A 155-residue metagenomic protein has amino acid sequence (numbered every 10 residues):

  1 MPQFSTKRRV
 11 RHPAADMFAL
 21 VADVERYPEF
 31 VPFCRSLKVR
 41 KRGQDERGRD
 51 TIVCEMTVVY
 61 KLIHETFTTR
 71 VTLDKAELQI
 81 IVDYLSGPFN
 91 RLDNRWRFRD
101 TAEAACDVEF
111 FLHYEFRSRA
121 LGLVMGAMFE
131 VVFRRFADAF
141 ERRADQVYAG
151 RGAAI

Functional and structural regions predicted by a protein language model:
M1-R49, A153-I155: Hydrophobic ligand-binding cavity/cleft-lining segments
Q3-S5, H64-T68, R91-N94: Short, surface-exposed coil-to-beta transition loops
K7-R11, K38, T57, R70-T72 (+2 more regions): Generic structural detector for well-ordered beta-strands
P13, Q44-R47, A76, T101-A105: Short strand-connecting beta-turns/loops that link adjacent beta-strands
M17-V21, Y27, C54, V71 (+2 more regions): Hydrophobic pocket/interface hotspot
E25, F133, A137, E141-Y148: Short amphipathic alpha-helical signal-transduction/dimerization elements
V39-S86, A139, R143, R151: Glycine-rich portal/gate segments that line the openings of hydrophobic small-molecule binding cavities
I81-R135: Beta-strand/loop substructures that line and gate deep hydrophobic ligand-binding cavities in soluble
